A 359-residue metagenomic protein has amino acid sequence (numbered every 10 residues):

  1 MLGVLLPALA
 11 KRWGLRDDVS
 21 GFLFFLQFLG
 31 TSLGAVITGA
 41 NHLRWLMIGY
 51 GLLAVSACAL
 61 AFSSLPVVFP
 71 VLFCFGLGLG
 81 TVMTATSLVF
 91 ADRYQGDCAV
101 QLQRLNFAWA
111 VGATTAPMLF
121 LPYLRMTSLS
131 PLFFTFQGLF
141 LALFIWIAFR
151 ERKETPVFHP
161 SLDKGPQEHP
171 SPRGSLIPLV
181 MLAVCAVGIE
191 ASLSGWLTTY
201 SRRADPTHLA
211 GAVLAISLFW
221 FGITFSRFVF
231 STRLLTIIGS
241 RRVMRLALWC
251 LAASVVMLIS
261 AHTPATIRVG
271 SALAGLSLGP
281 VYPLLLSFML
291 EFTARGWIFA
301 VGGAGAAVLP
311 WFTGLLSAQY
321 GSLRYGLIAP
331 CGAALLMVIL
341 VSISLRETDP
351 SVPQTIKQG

Functional and structural regions predicted by a protein language model:
L2-G3, G174-S217, T224: Extracytoplasmic gate region of multi-pass secondary transporters
L9-A10, N41-H42, L119-T127, S201-R202 (+3 more regions): Interfacial helix-cap and linker-helix signal at transmembrane-aqueous boundaries of multi-pass secondary transporters
S32-L65: Conserved MFS/SLC helix-loop-helix module at the cytosolic interface between two early adjacent transmembrane helices
S32-R44, L124, S226-G239: Helix-to-loop junctions at the C-terminal end of transmembrane segments in multipass secondary transporters
T81-Y94, G279-F292: Intracellular juxtamembrane helix-capping segments at the cytosolic ends of symmetry-related transmembrane helices
P131-F149, G326-S342: Symmetry-related core transmembrane helices of the 12-TM Major Facilitator Superfamily/SLC fold
R241-L285: C-terminal transmembrane helical hairpin of 12-TM major facilitator-type secondary transporters
F292-L323, A329-P330: A late C-terminal transmembrane helix in Major Facilitator Superfamily
